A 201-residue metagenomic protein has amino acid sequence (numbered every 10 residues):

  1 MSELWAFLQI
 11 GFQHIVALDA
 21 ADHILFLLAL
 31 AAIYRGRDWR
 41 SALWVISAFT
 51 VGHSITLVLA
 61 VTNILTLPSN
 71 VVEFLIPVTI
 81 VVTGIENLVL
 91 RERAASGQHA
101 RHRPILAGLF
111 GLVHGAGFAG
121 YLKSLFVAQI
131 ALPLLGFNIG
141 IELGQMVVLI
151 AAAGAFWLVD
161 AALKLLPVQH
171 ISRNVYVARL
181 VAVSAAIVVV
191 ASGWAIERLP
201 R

Functional and structural regions predicted by a protein language model:
M1-L25, R93-H99, L122, A195-R201: Histidine-/acidic- and/or cysteine-rich, low-complexity loops and terminal segments associated with membrane
F7-I64: Juxtamembrane transmembrane-helix termini in multi-pass membrane transport proteins
H23, H53, I80-T83, L112-H114 (+2 more regions): Divalent metal-coordination and catalytic microenvironments
W39-I64, A131-L158: A small-residue-rich subset of transmembrane alpha-helices
S41-E92, S96: Membrane helix-loop-helix hairpins that form the core translocation module of multi-pass transporters
T56-F74, A116-N138, V147, V190-R201: Interfacial helix-loop-helix junctions of multi-pass membrane proteins
L88-A116, Y121, L125: Alpha-helical multi-pass membrane helix bundles of inner-membrane/thylakoid proteins, especially permease cores
A151, D160-R201: C-terminal regulatory/interaction regions
